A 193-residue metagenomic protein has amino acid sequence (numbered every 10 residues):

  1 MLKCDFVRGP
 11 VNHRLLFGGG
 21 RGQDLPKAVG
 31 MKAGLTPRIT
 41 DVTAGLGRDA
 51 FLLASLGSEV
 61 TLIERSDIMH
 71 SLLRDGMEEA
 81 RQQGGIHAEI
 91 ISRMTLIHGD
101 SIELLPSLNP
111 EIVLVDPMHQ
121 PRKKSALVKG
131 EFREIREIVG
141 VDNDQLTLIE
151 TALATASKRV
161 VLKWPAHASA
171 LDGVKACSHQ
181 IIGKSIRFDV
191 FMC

Functional and structural regions predicted by a protein language model:
M1-I39, G47, F51, S55-L56 (+1 more regions): S-adenosyl-L-methionine
R38, E59, R93, K158-R159: Residues at the starts of beta-strands that form the adenosine-phosphate
I39-L52, P110-V128: Conserved proline-anchored active-site loop of SAM-dependent methyltransferases that bridges a beta-strand
L56-S58, K129-R133, S178: Glycine-rich, phosphate-binding/catalytic loops in enzymes
E59, I63-I112: S-adenosyl-L-methionine
D100-L104, G140-L153: A short, acidic, amphipathic alpha-helical segment used as a generic capping/interface helix at domain edges
P117-L148: Mobile active-site "lid"/loop adjacent to the S-adenosyl-L-methionine
Q145-M192: Conserved Class I SAM-dependent methyltransferase catalytic core
